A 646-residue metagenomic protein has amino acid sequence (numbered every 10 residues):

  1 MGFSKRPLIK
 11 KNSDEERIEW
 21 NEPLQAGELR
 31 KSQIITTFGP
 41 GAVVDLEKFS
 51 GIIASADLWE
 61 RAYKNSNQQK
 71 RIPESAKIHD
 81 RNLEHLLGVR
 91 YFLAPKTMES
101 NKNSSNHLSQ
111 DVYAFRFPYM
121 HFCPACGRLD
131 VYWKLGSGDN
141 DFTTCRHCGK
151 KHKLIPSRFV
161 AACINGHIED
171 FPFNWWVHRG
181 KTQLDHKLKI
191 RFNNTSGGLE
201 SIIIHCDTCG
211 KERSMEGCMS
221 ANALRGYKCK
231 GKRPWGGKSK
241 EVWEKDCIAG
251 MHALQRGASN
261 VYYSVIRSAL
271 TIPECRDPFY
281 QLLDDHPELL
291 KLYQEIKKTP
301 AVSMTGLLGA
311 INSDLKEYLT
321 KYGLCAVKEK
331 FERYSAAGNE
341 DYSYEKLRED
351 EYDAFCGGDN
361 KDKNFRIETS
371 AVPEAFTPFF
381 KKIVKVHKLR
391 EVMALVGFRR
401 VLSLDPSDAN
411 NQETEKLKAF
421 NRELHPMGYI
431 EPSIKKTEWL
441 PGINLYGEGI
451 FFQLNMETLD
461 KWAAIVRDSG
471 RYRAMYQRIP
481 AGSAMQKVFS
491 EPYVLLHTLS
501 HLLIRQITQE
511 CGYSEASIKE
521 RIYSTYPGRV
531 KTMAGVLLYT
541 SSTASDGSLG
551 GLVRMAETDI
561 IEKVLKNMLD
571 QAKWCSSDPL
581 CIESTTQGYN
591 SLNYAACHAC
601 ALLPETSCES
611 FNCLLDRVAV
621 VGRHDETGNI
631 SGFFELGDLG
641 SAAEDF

Functional and structural regions predicted by a protein language model:
G2-V177, K187-N193, V242-F646: Extended, well-ordered protein cores
R146-C148, K181-L254, A258: Intrinsically disordered, low-complexity regulatory segments
